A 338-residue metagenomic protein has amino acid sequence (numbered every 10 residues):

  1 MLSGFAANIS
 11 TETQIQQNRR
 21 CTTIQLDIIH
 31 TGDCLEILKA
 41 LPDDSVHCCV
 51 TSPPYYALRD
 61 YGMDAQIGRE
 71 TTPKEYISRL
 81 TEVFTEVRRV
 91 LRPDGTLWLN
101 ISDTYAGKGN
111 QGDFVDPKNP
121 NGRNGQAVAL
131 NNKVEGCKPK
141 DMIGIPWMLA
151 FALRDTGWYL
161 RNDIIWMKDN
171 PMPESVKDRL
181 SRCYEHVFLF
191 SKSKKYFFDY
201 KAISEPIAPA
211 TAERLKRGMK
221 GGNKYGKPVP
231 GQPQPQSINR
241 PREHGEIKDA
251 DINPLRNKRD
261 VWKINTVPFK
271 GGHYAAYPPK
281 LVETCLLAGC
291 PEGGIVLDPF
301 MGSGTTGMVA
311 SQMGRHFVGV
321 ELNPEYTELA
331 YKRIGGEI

Functional and structural regions predicted by a protein language model:
M1-G336: Core catalytic lobe of class I
